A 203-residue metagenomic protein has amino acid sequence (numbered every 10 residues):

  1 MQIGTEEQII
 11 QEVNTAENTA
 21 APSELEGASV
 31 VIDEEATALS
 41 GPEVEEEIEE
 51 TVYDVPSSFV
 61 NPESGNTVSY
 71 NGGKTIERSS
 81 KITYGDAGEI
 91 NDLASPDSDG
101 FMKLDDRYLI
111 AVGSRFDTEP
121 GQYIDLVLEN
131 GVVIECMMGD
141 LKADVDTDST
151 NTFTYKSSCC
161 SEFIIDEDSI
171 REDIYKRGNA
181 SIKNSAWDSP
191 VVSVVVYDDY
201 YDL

Functional and structural regions predicted by a protein language model:
M1-G27, V31: Gram-positive cell-envelope targeting signals
G4, P22, D33-L203: Solvent-exposed, well-ordered loop and adjacent helix/strand elements within mature globular domains that form
